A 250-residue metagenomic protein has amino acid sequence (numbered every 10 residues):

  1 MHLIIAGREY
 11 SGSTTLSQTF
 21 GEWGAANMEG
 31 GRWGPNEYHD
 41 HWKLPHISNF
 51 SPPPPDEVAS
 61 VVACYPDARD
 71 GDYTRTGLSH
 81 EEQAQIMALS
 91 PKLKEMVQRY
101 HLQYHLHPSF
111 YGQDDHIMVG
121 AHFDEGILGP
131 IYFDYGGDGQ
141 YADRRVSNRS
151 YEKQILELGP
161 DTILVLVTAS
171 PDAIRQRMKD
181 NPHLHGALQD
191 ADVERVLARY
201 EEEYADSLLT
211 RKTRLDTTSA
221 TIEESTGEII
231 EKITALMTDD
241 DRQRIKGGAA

Functional and structural regions predicted by a protein language model:
M1-L3: Pre-Walker A (Motif I) flank of P-loop NTPase domains
I5-F20: Glycine-rich phosphate-binding P-loop
A6-G7, D161-A169, A173, R177 (+1 more regions): Phosphate-binding beta-loop-alpha motif at adenosine-nucleotide cofactor sites
Q18-P108, D124, L128-P130: Conserved substrate/cofactor phosphate-moiety recognition/catalytic segment in nucleotide-dependent phosphotransferases
G24, D180-L184, L188-A250: NTP-dependent small-molecule kinase module
G112-H116, D161-I163: Loop/turn-to-beta-strand initiation segments
H116-V119, V167: Structural recognition of the conserved hydrophobic beta-strand(s) that form the central parallel beta-sheet of P-loop
E125-E202, Q243-K246: A glycine- and Lys/Arg-enriched "phosphate-lid" helix/loop adjacent to the NTP-binding pocket of small-molecule kinases
